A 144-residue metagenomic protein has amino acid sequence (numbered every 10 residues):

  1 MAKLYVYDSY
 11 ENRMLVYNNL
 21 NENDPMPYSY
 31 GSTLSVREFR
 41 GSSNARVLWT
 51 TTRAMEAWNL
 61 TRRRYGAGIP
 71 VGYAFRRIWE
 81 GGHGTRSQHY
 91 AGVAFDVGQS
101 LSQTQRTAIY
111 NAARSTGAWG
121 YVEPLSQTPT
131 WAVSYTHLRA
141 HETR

Functional and structural regions predicted by a protein language model:
K3-S134: Cell-envelope/glycan interface and biosynthesis
T136-T143: Conserved small/polar residues in nucleotide/adenosyl-binding loops
